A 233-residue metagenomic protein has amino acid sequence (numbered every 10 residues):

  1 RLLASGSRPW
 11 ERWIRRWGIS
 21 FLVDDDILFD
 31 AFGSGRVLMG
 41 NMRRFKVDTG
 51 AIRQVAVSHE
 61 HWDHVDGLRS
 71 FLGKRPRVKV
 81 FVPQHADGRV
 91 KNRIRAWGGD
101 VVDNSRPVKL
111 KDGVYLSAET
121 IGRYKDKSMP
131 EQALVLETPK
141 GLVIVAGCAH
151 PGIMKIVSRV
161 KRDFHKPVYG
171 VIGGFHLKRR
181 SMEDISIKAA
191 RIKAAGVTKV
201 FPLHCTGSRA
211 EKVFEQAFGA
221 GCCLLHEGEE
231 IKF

Functional and structural regions predicted by a protein language model:
R1-F45, E131-A146: Conserved beta-strand hairpin/beta-sheet module of binuclear metal-dependent hydrolase folds, prominently
R8-E11, G122-K125, F175-S181: Short, small-residue-enriched loops and turns at beta-alpha junctions that line or gate enzyme active sites
L28-F32, I52-E60, F81-Q84, I144-C148 (+2 more regions): Active-site neighborhood of phospho(di)ester-bond hydrolases with catalytic His/Asp-centered motifs
R36-F81, F164-G170, K193: Active-site metal-binding motif and surrounding structural segment of the metallo-beta-lactamase
V37-M39, H64-V65, G88-K91, I153-K155 (+1 more regions): Short, well-ordered alpha-helical microsegments
P83-Q132, P139, C223-F233: Metallo-beta-lactamase
L142, A149-E227: Cap/insert and terminal regions of metallo-dependent hydrolase folds
